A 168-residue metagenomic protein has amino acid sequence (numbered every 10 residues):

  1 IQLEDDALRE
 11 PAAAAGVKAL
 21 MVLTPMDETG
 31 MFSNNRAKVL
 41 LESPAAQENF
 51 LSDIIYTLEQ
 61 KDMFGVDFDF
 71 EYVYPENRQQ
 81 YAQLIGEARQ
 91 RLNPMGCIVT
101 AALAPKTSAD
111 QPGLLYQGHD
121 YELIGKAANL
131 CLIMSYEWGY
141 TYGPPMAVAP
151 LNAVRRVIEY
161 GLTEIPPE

Functional and structural regions predicted by a protein language model:
Q2-P150: Chitinase-like catalytic core of GlcNAc-active glycosidases
L130, P150-E168: Aromatic-lined glycan-binding groove of carbohydrate-active enzymes
